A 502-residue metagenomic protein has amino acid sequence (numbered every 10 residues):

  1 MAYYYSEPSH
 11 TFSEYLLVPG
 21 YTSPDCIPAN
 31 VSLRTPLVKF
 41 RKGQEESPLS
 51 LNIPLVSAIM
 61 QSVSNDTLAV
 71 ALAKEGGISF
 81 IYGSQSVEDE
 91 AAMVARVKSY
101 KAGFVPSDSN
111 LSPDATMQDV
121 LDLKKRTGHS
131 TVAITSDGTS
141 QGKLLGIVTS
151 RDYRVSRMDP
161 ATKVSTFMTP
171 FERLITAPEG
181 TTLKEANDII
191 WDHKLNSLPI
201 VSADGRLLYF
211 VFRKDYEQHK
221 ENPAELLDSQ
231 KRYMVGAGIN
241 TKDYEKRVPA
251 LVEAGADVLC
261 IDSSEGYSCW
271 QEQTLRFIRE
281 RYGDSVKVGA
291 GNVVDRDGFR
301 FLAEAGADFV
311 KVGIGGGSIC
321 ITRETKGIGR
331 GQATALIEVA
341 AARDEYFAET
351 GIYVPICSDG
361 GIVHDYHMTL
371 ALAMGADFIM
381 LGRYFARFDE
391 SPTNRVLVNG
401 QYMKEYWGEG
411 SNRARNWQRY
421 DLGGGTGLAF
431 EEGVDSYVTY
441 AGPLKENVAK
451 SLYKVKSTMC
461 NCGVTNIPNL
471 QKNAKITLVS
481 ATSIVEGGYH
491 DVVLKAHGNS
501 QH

Functional and structural regions predicted by a protein language model:
M1-Y21, S109-S112, A177-P178, K184-D188 (+4 more regions): Alpha/beta catalytic cores of nucleotide-metabolism and tRNA/nucleoside-modifying enzymes
I27-L51, A58-M60, D89-H129, I134-D137 (+5 more regions): Bateman/CBS regulatory modules and CBS-like beta-alpha motifs in cytosolic regions of diverse proteins
Q44-P48, A73, K98, L121-K125 (+7 more regions): Surface-exposed amphipathic alpha-helices with a cationic face
P48-S57, G103-D108, D228-A237, I278-V294 (+2 more regions): Short beta-strand/loop segments at the ligand-binding rim of alpha/beta enzyme cores
T67-V70, Y244-A254, V288, V294-V312 (+1 more regions): Catalytic cores of alpha/beta
K74-D89, A256-S268, D308-K326, I362-R395: Glycine-rich phosphate-binding active-site loops on the catalytic face of alpha/beta enzymes
F80-Q85, S109-L111, T131-T135, T176-P178 (+6 more regions): Catalytic beta/alpha-barrel core
Q85-A95, Q141, S156-A161, R206-L226 (+5 more regions): Active-site-adjacent beta->alpha loops and helix N-cap segments on the catalytic face of soluble alpha/beta enzymes
